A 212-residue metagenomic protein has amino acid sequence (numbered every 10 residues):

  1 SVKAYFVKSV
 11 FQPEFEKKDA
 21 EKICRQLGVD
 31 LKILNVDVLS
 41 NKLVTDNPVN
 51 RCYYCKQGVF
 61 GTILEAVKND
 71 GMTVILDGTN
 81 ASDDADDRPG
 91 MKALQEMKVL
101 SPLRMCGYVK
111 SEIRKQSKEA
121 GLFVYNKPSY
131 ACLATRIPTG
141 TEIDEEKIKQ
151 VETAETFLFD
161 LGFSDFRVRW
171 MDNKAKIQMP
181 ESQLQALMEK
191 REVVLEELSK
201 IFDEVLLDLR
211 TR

Functional and structural regions predicted by a protein language model:
S1-E119, D160, A175, V193-F202 (+1 more regions): ATP-dependent adenylation/nucleotidyltransferase module used to activate substrates
Y5, W170-E181: Short, aliphatic-rich beta-strand segments
K110, R114-K115, L122-A131, S164-F166: Short, structured loop/turn "capping" segments at alpha-beta junctions
K127-K147: Internal, active-site/partner-interface "lid" segment
E142-I148, P180-Q185: Short glycine/threonine-rich loop-to-helix capping motif typified by GTGT followed within a few residues by an Asp-Pro
E145-D165, E192: Short amphipathic alpha-helix segments
S164-M171, D208-R212: C-terminal boundary motif of the adenylate-forming
Q183-V193: Short, conserved charged micro-motifs
